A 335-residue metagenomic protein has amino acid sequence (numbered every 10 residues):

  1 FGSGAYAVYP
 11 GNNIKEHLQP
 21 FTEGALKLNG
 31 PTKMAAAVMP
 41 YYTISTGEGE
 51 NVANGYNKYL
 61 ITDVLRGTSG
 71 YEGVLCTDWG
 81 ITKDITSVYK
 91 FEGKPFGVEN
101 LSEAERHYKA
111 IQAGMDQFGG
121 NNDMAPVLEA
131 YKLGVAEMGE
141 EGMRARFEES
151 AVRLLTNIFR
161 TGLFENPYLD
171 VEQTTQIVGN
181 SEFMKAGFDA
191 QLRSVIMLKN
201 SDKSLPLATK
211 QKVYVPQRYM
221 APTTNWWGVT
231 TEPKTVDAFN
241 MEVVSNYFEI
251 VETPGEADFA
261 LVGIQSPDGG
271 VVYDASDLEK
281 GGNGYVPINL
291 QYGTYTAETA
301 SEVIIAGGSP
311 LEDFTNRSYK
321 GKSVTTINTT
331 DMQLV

Functional and structural regions predicted by a protein language model:
F1-V335: Glycoside hydrolase catalytic-domain context in secreted enzymes
